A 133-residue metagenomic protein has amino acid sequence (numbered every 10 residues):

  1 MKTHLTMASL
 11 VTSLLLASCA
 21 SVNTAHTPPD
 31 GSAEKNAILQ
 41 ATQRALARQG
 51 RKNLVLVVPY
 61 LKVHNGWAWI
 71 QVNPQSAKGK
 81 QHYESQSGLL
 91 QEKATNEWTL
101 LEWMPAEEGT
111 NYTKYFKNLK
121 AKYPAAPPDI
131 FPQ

Functional and structural regions predicted by a protein language model:
M1-A8: Bacterial N-terminal signal peptides that target proteins for export
A17-S18: C-terminal motif of bacterial Sec signal peptides marking the signal peptidase cleavage site
T27-L54: Short, non-transmembrane alpha-helical segments in secretory-pathway proteins
G31-K35, G79-Y83, G109: Solvent-exposed, acidic/flexible segments
Q49-T95: Mature extracytoplasmic domains of secretory-pathway proteins
G88-K114: Short beta-strand edge/turn micro-motifs at domain boundaries
M104-Q133: Short aromatic loop motif centered on NTY/YTY
